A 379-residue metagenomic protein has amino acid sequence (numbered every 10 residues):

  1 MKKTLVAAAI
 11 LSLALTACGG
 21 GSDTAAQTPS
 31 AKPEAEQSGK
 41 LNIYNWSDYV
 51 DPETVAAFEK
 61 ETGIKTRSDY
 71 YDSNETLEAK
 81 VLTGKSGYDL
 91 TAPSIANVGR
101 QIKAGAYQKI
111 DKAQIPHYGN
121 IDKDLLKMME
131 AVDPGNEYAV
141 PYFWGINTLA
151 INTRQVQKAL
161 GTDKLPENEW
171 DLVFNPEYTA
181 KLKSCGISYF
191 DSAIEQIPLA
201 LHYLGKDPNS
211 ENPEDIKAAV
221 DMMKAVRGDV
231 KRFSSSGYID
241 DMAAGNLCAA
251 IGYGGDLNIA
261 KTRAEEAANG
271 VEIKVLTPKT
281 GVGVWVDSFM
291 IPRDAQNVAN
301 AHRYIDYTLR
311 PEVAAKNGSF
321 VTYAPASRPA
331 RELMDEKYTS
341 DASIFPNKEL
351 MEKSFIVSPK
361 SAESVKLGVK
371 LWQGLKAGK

Functional and structural regions predicted by a protein language model:
A14-A17: C-terminal motif of bacterial Sec signal peptides marking the signal peptidase cleavage site
G19-S22: Bacterial signal peptide processing site
Q27-Q101: Early extracytoplasmic/lumenal segment of secretory-pathway proteins
P29-A35, G99-W144, P166, D171-F174: Hinge/lid segment of periplasmic solute-binding proteins
Q108-G119, D171, A267-G283, P292-A295: Short beta-strand->loop
S188-L276: Ligand-binding pocket segment of bilobal, Venus flytrap-like solute-binding proteins
D287, P292-E352: Mature extracytoplasmic/periplasmic domains
K348-K379: Conserved C-terminal helix/tail region of periplasmic/extracytoplasmic solute-binding proteins
